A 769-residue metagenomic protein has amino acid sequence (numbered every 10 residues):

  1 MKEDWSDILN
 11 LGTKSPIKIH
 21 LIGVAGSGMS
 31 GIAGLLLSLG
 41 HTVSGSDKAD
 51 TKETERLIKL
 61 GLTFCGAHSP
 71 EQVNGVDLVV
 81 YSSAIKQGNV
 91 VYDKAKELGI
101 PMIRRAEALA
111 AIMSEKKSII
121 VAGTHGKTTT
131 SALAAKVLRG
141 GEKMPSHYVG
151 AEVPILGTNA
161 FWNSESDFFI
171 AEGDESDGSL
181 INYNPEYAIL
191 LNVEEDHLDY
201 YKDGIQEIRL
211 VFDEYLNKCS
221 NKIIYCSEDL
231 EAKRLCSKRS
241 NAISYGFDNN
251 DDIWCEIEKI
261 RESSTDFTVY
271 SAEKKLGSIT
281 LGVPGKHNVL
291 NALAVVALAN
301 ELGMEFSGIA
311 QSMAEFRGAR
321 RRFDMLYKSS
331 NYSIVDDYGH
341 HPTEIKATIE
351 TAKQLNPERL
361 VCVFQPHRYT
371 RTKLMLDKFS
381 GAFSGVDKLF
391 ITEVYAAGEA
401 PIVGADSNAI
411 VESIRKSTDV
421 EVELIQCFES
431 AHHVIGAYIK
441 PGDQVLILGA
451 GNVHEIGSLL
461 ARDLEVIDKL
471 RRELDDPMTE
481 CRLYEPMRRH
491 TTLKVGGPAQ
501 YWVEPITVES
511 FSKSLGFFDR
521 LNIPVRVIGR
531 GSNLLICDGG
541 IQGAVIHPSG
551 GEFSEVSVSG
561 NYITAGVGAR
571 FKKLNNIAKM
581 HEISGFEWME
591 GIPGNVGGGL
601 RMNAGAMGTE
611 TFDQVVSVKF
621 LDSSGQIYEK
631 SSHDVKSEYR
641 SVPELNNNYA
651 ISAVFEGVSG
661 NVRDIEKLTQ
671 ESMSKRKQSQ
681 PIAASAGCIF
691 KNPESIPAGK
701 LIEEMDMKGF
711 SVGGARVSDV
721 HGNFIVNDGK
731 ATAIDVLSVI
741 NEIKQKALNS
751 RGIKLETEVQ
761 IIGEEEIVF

Functional and structural regions predicted by a protein language model:
E3-W5, N10-H20, G28, L35-L39 (+3 more regions): Nucleotide phosphate-binding/pyrophosphate-handling subdomain across enzymes that bind or process nucleotide phosphates
L11-P16, L35-H41, I58, E71-Q72 (+4 more regions): Phosphate-binding loop of NTP-binding sites
S46-D47, C65-H68, I103-A110, Y148-G150 (+7 more regions): Beta-strand->loop->alpha-helix junctions that form or flank phosphate-binding loops in nucleotide-handling enzymes
I119-G123, K572-V616, S685: A gly/ser-rich beta-alpha-beta helix-loop segment of oxidoreductase catalytic cores
S380-P441: C-terminal helical cap/extension that packs against the catalytic core of soluble nucleotide-cofactor enzymes
L470-V596: Anion-binding (especially nucleotide phosphate/pyrophosphate-binding) glycine-rich loop and adjoining beta-alpha core
L483, L621-F769: Phosphate/pyrophosphate- and phosphate-bearing ligand-binding catalytic cores of soluble enzymes
G496, V503-V508, L535-S554, R601-S632 (+1 more regions): Structural signature of FAD isoalloxazine-binding scaffolds in flavoprotein oxidoreductases
